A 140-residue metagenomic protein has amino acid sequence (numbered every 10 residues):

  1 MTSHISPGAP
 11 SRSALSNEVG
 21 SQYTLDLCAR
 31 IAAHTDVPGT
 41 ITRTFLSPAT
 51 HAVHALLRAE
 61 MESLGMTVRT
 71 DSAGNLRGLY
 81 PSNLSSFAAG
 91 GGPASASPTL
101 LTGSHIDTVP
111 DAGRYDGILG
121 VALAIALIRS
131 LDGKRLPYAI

Functional and structural regions predicted by a protein language model:
T2-S3, S11-S47: N-terminal capping segment at the start of a domain
S3-A14, S82-S97: Intrinsically disordered, low-complexity terminal tails and inter-domain linkers enriched for S/T/G/P/D/E
G20-L27, A49, V53-E60, L127: General structural feature for long, well-ordered alpha-helical segments within catalytic domains of soluble enzymes
A33, S63, S130-G133: Secondary-structure boundary motif
D36-P81, S85-A88: A non-catalytic alpha/beta surface segment that caps or lines the substrate-entry region of metallo-dependent hydrolase
V68-S82, A96-D111: Active-site cofactor/substrate anionic-group-binding motifs, chiefly glycine- and Lys/Arg-rich phosphate-binding loops
T102-H105, D111-I140: Alpha-helical metal-binding/catalytic segments enriched in His/Glu/Asp
